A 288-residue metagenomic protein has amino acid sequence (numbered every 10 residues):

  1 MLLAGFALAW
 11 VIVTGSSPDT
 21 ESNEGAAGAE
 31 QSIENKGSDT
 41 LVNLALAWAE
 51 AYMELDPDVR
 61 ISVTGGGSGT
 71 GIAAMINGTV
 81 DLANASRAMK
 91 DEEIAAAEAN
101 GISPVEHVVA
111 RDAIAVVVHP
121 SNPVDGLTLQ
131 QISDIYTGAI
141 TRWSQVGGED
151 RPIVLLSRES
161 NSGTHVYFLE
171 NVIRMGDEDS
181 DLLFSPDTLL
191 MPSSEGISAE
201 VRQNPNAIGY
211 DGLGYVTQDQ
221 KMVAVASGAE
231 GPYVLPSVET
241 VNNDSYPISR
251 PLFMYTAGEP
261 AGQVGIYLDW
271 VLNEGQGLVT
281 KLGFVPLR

Functional and structural regions predicted by a protein language model:
A4-R288: Exported/periplasmic ABC-transporter solute-binding proteins
